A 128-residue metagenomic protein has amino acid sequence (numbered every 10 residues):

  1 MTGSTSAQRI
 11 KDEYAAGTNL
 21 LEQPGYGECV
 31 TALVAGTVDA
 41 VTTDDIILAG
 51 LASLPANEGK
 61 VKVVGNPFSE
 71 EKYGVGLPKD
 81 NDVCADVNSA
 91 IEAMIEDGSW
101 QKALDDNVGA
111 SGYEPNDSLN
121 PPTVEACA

Functional and structural regions predicted by a protein language model:
M1-V30, D45-A49, D82: Bilobed "Venus flytrap"/periplasmic-binding protein-like clamshell domains and structurally analogous long
T2, T43, K79, I95-E96: A conserved hydrophobic position in a structured secondary element of the catalytic/binding core that shapes
S6-Y14, I91-A128: Ligand-binding clefts/hinges and TM-proximal coupling segments of bilobed small-molecule sensing domains
Q23, V63-G65, Q101-D106: Surface-exposed patches in mature extracellular/periplasmic domains of secreted proteins
L33: Single-stranded RNA-binding regions, centering on S1/OB-family and related RNA-binding modules
G36: Active-site charged/polar residues at nucleotide-handling catalytic sites that mediate phosphoryl, nucleotidyl
D39-A40: Short, Asp-centered acidic motifs that coordinate Mg2+ and/or phosphate in catalytic or ligand-binding sites
D45, A49, S53-S89, S111-A128: Periplasmic-binding protein-like
